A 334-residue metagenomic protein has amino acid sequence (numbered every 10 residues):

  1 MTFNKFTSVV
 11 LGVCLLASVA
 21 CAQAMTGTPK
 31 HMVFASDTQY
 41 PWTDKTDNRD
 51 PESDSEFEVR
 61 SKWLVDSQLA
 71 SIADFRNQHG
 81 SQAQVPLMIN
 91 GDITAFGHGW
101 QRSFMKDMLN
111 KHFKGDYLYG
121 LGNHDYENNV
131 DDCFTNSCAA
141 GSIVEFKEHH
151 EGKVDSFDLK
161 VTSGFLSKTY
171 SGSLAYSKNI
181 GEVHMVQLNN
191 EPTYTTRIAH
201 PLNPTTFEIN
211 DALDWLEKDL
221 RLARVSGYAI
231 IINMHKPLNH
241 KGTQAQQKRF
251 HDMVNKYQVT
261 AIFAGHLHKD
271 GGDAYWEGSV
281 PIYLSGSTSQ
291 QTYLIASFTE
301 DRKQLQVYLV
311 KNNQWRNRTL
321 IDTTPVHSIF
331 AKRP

Functional and structural regions predicted by a protein language model:
M1-V10: Bacterial N-terminal signal peptides that target proteins for export
V10-S18: Bacterial N-terminal signal peptides
Q23-Q101: N-terminal active-site segment of His-dependent metallophosphoesterases
M25, V65-P86, G172, N179 (+2 more regions): His/acidic metal-ligating clusters that form di-metal
M32-F34, L87-I89, Y119, I232 (+1 more regions): Residue-level marker for buried hydrophobic side chains located in beta-strands that build the well-ordered beta-sheet
D37, D92, G122-N123, H235 (+1 more regions): Active-site glycine-centered loops adjacent to acidic/histidine catalytic or metal-binding residues that shape
Y40, T94-A95, D125, L238 (+1 more regions): Short active-site segment of divalent metal-dependent hydrolases/proteases that encodes the spacing between
P51, H98-D211, R249-N255, G272-L309 (+1 more regions): Extended active-site neighborhood of metal-dependent phosphoesterases/phosphodiesterases
